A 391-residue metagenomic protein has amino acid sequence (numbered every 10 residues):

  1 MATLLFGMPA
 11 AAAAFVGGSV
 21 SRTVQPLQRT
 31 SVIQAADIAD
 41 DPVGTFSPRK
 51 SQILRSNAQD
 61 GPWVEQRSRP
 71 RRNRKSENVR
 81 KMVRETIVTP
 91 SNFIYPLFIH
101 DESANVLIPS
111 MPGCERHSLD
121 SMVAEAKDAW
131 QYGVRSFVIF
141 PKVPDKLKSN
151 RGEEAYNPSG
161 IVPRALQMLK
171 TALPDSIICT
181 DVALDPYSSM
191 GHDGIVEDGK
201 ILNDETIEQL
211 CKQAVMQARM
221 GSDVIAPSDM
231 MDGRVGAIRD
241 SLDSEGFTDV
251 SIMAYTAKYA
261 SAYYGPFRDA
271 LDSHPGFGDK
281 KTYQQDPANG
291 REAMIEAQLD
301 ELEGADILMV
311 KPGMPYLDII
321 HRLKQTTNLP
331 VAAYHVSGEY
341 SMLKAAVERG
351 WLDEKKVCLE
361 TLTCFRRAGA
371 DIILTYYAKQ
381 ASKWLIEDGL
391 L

Functional and structural regions predicted by a protein language model:
M1-P26: N-terminal chloroplast transit peptides
T3, A11-F15, A36-D40, Q59 (+1 more regions): Intrinsic disorder/low-complexity segments
Q25, V32, E197-K200: Compositionally biased, low-complexity linear motifs
L27, I33-D40, A124, T180: Intrinsic disorder/low-complexity signal
S31-P70, R366-L391: N-terminal charge/polar-biased segments
D40-D120: An N-cap/entry alpha-helix motif that binds or orients negatively charged groups
V64, T89-I94, H100-L391: Alpha/beta enzyme core
